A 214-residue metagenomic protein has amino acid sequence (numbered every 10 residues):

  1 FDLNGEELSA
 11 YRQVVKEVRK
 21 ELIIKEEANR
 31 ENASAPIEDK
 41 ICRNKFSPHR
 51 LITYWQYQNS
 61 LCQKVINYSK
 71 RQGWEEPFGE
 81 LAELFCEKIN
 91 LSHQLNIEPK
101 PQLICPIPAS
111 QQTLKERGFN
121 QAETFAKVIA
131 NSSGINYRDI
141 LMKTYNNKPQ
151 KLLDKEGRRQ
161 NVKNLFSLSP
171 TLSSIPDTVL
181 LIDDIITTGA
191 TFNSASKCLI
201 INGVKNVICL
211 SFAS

Functional and structural regions predicted by a protein language model:
F1-S214: Glycine-rich phosphate/pyrophosphate-handling loop used in enzymes and phosphotransfer proteins
